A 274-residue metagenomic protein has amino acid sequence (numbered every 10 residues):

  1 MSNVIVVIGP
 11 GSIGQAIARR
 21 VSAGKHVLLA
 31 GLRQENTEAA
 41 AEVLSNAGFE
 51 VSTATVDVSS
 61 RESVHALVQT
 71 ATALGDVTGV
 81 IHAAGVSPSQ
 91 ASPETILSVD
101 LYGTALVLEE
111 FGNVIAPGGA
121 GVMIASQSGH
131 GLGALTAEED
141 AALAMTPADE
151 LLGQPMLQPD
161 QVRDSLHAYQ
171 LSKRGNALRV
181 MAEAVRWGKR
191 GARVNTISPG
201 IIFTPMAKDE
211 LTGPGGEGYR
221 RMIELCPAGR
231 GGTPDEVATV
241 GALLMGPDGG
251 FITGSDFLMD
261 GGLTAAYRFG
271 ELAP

Functional and structural regions predicted by a protein language model:
M1-L28: Canonical Rossmann dinucleotide-binding motif of NAD(H)/NADP(H)-dependent dehydrogenases/reductases, specifically
G24-A39: Conserved glycine-rich Rossmann-like NAD(P)H-binding loop of the short-chain dehydrogenase/reductase
L44-E62: Rossmann-fold cofactor-recognition segment
I81, V122-I124, V194-I197, A207 (+2 more regions): Hydrophobic structural elements of the Rossmann-like NAD(P)H-binding subdomain that define the short-chain
G85-Q90, P117-R190, I201-T204: Catalytic loop of short-chain dehydrogenase/reductase
L106, Q161, Y169, R174-A177 (+3 more regions): C-terminal helical subdomain
T253-P274: Short C-terminal tail/terminal secondary-structure segment of NAD(P)H-dependent dehydrogenase/reductase domains
